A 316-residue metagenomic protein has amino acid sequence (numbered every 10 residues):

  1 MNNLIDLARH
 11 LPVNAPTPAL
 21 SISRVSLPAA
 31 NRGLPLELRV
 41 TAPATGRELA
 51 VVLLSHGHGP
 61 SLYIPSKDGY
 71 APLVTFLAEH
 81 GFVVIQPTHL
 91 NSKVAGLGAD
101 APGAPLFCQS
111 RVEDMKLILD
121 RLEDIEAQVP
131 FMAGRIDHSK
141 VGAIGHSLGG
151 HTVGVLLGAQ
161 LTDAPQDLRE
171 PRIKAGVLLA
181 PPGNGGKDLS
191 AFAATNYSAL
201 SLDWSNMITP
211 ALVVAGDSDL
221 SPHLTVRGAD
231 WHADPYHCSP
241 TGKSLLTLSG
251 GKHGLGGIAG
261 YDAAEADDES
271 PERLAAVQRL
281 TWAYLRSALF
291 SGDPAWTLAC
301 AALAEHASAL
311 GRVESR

Functional and structural regions predicted by a protein language model:
M1-R47: N-terminal cap/lid segment of alpha/beta-hydrolase-fold proteins
E48-G57: Short beta-strand element of the alpha/beta-hydrolase
I64-P87: Short amphipathic alpha-helix adjacent to the substrate-entry channel of hydrolases
G103-H138: Alpha/beta-hydrolase active-site loop
E123, G150-Q166: Short glycine-enriched nucleophile-adjacent loop and the immediately C-terminal alpha-helix near the catalytic center
A143-G145: Short beta-strand immediately N-terminal to the catalytic nucleophile in serine-hydrolase-like folds
Q166-T247: The feature captures the conserved acid-bearing segment of alpha/beta-hydrolase catalytic domains
S249-H253, I258-R316: Alpha/beta-hydrolase-fold serine-hydrolase catalytic core, especially in secreted/extracellular enzymes
